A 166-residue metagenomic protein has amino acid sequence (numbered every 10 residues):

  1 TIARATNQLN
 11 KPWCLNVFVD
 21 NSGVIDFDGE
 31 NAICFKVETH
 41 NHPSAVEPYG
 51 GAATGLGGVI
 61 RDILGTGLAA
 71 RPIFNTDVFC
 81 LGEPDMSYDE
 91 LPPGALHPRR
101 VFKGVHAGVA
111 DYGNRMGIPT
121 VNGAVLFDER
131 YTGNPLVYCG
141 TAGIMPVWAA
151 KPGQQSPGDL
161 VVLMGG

Functional and structural regions predicted by a protein language model:
T1-G166: Long, structured ligand/cofactor-binding scaffold of large enzymes
